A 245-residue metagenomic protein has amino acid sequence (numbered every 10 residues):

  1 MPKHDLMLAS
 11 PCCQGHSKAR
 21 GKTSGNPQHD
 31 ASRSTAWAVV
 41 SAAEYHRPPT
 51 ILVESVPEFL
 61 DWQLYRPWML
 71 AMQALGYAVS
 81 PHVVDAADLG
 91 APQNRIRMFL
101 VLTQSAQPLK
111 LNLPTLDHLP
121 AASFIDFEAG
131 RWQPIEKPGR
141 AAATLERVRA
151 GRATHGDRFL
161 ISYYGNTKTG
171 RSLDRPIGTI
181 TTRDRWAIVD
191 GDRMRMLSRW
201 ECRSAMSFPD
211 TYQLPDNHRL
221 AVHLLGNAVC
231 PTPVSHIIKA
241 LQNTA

Functional and structural regions predicted by a protein language model:
M1-L6, Q14-T179, M194: Class I S-adenosyl-L-methionine
A143-A245: C-terminal target-recognition/interaction regions appended to catalytic cores
